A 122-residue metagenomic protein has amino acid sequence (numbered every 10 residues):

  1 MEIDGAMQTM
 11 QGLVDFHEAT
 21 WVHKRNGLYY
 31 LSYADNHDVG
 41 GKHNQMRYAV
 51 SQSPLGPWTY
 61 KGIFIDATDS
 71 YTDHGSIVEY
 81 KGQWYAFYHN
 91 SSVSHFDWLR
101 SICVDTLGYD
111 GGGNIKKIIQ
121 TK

Functional and structural regions predicted by a protein language model:
M1-K122: Carbohydrate-active catalytic/glycan-binding domains of CAZyme proteins, especially the secreted or lumenal ectodomains
